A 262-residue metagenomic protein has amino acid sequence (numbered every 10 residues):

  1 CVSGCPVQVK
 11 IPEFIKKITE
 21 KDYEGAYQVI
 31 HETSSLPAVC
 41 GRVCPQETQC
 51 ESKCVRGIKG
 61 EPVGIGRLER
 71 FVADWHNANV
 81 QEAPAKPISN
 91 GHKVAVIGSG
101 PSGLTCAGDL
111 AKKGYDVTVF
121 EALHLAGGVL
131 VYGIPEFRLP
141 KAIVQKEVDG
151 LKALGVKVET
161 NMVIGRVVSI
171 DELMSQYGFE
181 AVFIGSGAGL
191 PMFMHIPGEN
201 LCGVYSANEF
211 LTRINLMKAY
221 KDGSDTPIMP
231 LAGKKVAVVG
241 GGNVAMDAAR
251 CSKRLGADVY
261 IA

Functional and structural regions predicted by a protein language model:
C1, C5, C40, C44 (+2 more regions): Short cysteine clusters
Q8, E47-E51, V259-A262: Short acidic (Asp/Glu) and glycine-rich catalytic loops that position anionic groups and cofactors
Q8-R42, K59-I88, I214-M217: Ferredoxin-type iron-sulfur electron-transfer modules in oxidoreductases and energy-metabolism complexes
P12, E24, S52, M192 (+1 more regions): Glycine-centered loop/turn positions within well-structured domains that cap or flank conserved ligand/cofactor-binding
I15, V55, V131: A short local structural element in Rossmann-fold oxidoreductases
Q46-T48, I58, G187-L190: Glycine-rich beta-alpha junction loops
Q49-S52, R56-V63, R67, E180-V182: Structured, non-catalytic alpha/beta "coupling" segments that mediate domain-domain communication and provide generic
E69-A262: Residues forming the flavin
